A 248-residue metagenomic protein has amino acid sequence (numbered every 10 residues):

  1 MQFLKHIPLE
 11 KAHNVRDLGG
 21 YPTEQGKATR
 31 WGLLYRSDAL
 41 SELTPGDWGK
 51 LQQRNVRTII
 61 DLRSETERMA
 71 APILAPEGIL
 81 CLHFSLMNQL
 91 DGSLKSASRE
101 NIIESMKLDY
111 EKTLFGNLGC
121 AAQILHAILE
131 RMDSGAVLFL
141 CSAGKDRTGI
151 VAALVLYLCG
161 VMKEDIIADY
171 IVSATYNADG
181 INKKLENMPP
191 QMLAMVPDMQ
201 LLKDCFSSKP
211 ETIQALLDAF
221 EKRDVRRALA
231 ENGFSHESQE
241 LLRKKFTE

Functional and structural regions predicted by a protein language model:
M1-L138, I150-E248: Cys-dependent protein tyrosine phosphatase-like superfamily
A143-T148: Ser/Thr-glycine-rich phosphate-binding loops at phosphate-binding pockets of nucleotides, nucleotide cofactors
